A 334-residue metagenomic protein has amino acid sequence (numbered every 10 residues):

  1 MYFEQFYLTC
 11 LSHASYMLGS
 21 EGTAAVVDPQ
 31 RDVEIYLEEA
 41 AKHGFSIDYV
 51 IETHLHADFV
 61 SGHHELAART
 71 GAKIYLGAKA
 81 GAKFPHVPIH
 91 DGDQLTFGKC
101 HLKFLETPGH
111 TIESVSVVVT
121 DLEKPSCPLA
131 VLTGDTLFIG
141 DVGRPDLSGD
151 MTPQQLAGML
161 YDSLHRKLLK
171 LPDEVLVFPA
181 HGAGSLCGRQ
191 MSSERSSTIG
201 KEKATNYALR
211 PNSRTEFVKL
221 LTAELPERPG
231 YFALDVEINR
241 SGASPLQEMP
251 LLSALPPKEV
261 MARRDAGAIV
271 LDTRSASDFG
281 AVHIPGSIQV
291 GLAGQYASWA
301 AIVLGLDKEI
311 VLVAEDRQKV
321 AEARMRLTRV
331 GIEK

Functional and structural regions predicted by a protein language model:
M1-S46, V117-V119, K124-G134, G140: Conserved beta-strand hairpin/beta-sheet module of binuclear metal-dependent hydrolase folds, prominently
L18, D28, H54, L66 (+9 more regions): Divalent metal-coordination and catalytic microenvironments
A24, H101, T111-E227: Metallo-beta-lactamase
V26-V27, I47-H56, I74-K79, E106-G109 (+4 more regions): Active-site neighborhood of phospho(di)ester-bond hydrolases with catalytic His/Asp-centered motifs
P29-Q30, L55, K79, T111 (+7 more regions): Active-site metal-binding loops of divalent metal-dependent hydrolases
V33-Y75: Active-site metal-binding motif and surrounding structural segment of the metallo-beta-lactamase
E65, I74, H86-V117, F138-I139: Active-site-proximal cofactor/substrate-binding loop regions of enzyme domains
A157, K170-P172, L186-K334: Cytosolic catalytic domains that perform sulfur/thiol-centered chemistry
